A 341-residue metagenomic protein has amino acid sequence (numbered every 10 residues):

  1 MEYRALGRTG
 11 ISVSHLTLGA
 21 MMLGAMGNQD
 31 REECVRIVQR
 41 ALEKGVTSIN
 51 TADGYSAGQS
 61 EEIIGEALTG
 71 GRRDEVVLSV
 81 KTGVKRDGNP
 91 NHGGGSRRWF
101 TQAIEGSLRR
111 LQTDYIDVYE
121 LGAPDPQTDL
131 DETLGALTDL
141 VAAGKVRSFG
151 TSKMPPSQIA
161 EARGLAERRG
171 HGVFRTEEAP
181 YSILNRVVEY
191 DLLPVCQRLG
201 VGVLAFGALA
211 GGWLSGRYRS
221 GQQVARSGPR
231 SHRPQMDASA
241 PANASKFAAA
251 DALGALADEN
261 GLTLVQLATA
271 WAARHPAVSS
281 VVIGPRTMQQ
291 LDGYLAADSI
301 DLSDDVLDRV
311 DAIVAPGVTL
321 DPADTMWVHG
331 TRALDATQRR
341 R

Functional and structural regions predicted by a protein language model:
M1-V76: N-terminal binding-site loop/beta-alpha segment at the start of enzyme catalytic domains that lines or forms
L6, L18, C34, I49 (+13 more regions): Conserved, mostly hydrophobic/aromatic
R8-M26, S79-H92, Y115, E120: N-terminal small/glycine-rich loop or linker at the start of catalytic domains across soluble metabolic enzymes
I11-L16, G45-S48, R72-V76, T113-D117 (+5 more regions): Short, well-ordered coil/turn segments that N-cap beta-strands
M21, A52-G54, K81-K85, L121-P124 (+4 more regions): Active-site beta-loop-alpha junctions enriched in small/polar residues
M26-G27, Q39, E43, D87-V187 (+2 more regions): Glycine/proline-rich, positively charged, aromatic-decorated active-site loop/lid region on the catalytic face
V188-G228, T263: Aromatic-lined glycan-binding groove of carbohydrate-active enzymes
Q222, R226-A255, E259, R274-V278 (+2 more regions): Terminal-tail/helix-coil boundary detector
